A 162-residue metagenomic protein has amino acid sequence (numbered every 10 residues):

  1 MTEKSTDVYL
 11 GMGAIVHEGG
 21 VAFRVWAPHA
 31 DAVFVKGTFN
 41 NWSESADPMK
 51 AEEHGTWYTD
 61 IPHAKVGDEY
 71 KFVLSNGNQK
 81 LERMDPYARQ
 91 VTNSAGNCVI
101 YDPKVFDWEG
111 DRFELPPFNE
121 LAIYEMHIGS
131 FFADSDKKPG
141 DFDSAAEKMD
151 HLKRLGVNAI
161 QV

Functional and structural regions predicted by a protein language model:
M1-A22, E44-D47, A51-E125, S130-K137 (+2 more regions): The feature marks proteins involved in alpha-glucan
W26-V33, A64-K65: Short proline/glycine-enriched turn/loop motifs at strand-loop junctions of beta-rich domains
V33-V35, Y70: Short beta-strand elements bearing conserved aromatic residues within extracellular beta-rich modules
K36-T38, S75: Predominantly extracellular/luminal cell-surface or secreted proteins
N40-W42: Gly/lys/ser-thr-rich phosphate-binding loops in alpha/beta enzymes that coordinate phosphoanhydride or phosphate groups
E147-V162: Catalytic domains of carbohydrate-active enzymes, especially glycoside hydrolases
